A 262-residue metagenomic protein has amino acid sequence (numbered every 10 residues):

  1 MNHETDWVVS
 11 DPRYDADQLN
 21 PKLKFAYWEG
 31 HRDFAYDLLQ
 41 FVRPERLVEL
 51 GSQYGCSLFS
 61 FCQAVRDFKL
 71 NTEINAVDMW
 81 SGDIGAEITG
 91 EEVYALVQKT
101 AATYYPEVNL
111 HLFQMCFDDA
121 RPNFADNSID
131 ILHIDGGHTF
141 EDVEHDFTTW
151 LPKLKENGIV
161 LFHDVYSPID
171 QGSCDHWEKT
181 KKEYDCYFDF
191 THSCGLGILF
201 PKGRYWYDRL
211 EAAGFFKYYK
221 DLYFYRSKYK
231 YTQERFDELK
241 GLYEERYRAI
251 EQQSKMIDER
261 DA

Functional and structural regions predicted by a protein language model:
E4-P12, P21, F25, R32-Q252: S-adenosylmethionine/decaboxylated-SAM
Q252-A262: A detector of tandem-repeat and repeat-rich interaction/domain scaffolds
